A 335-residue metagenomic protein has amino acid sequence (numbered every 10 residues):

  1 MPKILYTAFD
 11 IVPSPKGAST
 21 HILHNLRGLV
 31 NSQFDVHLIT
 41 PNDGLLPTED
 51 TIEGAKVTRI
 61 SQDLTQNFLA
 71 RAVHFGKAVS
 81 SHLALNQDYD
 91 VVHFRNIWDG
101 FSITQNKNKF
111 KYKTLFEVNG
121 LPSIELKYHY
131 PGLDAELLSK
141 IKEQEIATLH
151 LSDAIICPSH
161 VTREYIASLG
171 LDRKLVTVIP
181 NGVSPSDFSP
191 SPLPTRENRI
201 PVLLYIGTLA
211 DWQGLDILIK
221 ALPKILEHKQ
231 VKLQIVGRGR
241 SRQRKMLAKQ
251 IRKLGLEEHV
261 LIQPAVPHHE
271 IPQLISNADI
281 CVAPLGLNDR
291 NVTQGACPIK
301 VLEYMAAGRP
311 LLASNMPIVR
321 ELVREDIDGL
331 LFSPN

Functional and structural regions predicted by a protein language model:
M1-L46, E53-A55, Q87, K220 (+1 more regions): N-terminal subdomain of nucleotide-sugar transferases
L5, I156, E197-L222, Q234: Conserved donor-binding/catalytic core segment of Leloir-type glycosyltransferases
E53-S81, H129-L137: A short, charged, and often flexible helix/loop element on the N-terminal side of the glycosyltransferase catalytic
S80-L83, F101-K109, F116, L121-S123 (+2 more regions): Membrane-proximal helix-turn-helix segments that form the acceptor-binding/catalytic region of lipid-linked
V161, G182: Carbohydrate-associated surface elements
I200, G237, K245-I275, I280: Nucleotide-activated donor-binding/catalytic signature segment of Leloir-type glycosyltransferases, i.e., the conserved
C281-A283, E303-A306, P310-A313: Short hydrophobic beta-strand element within catalytic cores of glycosyltransferases and related nucleotide-activated
E325-D326, L330-N335: Conserved acidic donor-binding segment of nucleotide-sugar-dependent glycosyltransferases
